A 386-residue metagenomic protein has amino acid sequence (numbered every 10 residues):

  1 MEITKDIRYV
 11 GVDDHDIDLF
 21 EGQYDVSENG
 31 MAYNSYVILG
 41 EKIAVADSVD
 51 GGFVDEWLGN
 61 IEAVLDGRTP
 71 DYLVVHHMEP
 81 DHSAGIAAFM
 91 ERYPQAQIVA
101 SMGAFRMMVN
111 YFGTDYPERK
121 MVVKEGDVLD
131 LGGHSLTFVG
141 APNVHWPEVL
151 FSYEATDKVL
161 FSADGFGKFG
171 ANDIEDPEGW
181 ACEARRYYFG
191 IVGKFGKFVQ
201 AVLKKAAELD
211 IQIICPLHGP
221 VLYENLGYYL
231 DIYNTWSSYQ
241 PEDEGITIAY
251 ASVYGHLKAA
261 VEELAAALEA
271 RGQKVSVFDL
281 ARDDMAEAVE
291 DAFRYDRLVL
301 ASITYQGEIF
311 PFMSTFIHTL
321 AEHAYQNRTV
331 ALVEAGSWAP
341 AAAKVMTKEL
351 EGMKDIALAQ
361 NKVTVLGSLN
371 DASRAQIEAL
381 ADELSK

Functional and structural regions predicted by a protein language model:
E2-E62, F151-E154, K158-S162, L257: Conserved beta-strand hairpin/beta-sheet module of binuclear metal-dependent hydrolase folds, prominently
E2-K5, A100-V149, F195-A201: Metallo-beta-lactamase
V37, F151-C215, Y223-Y250: Metal-dependent phosphodiesterase/nuclease catalytic metal-binding core
E41, G52-V99: Active-site metal-binding motif and surrounding structural segment of the metallo-beta-lactamase
A46-S48, P70-M78, I98-S101, L160-D164 (+1 more regions): Active-site neighborhood of phospho(di)ester-bond hydrolases with catalytic His/Asp-centered motifs
G85, D284-A288: Short acidic active-site motifs
N172-I214, H218-V221, E263-F278, A288-K386: FMN-binding flavodoxin-like domain, especially the glycine-rich phosphate-binding loop
A249-R271: Short, charged N-terminal beta->alpha structural module
